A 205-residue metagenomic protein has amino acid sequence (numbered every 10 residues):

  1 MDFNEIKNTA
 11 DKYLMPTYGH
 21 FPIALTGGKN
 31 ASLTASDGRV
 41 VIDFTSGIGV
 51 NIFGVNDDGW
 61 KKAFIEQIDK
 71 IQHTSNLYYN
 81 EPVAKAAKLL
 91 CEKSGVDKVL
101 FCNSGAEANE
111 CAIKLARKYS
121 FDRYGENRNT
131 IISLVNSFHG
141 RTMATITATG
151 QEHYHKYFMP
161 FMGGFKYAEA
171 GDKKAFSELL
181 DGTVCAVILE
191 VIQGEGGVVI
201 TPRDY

Functional and structural regions predicted by a protein language model:
M1-K29, L77: Active-site-adjacent loop/helix segments that line or gate small-molecule/cofactor pockets in enzymes
K12, V40-E126: Glycine-rich loop-to-alpha-helix module at the N-terminal edge of alpha/beta enzyme cores
I23-D43: Active-site and channel-lining beta-strand-loop segments that bind or position nucleotide-derived/phosphorylated
A87-L189: PLP-dependent aspartate aminotransferase-fold enzymes
I192-Y205: Active-site core of PLP-dependent enzymes with the aminotransferase class I/II
